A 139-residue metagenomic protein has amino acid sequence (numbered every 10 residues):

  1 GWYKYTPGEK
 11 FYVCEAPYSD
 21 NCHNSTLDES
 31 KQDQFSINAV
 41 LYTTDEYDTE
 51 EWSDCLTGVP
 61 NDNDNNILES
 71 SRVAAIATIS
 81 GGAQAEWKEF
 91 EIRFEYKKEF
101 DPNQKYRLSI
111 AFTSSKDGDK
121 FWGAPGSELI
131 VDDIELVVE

Functional and structural regions predicted by a protein language model:
W2-G8, E15-Y18, Y42: Solvent-exposed strand-to-loop "edge" motifs in beta-rich extracellular domains
Y5-Y12, L27-Q32, E46-D48: Extended, low-complexity, turn-rich repeat/linker tracts enriched in Gly/Pro/Ser/Thr and Asp/Glu that occur
V13-A16, H23-S25: Aromatic-anchored glycine-rich loop motif in surface-exposed flexible loops
N21-N38, K88-E128, I134: Extracellular beta-strand ligand-recognition surfaces/modules
T43-E46, S114-K116: Short, internal active-site loops enriched in acidic
E46-N103, A124: Extracellular carbohydrate recognition and processing domains and analogous Trp-centered ligand-binding platforms
T78, D133-E135: Outer membrane beta-barrel transmembrane domains
